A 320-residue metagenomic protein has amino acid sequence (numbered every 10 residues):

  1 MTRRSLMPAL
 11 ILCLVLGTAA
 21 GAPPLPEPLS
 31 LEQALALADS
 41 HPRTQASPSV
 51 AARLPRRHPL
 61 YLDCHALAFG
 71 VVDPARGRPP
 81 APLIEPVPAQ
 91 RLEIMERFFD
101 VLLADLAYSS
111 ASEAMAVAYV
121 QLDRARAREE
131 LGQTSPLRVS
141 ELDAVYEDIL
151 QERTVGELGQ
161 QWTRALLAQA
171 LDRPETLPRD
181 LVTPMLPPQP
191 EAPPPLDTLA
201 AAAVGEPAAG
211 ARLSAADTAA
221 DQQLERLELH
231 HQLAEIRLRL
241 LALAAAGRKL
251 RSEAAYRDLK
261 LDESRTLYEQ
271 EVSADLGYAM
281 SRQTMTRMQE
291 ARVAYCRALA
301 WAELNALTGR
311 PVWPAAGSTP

Functional and structural regions predicted by a protein language model:
M1-S5: Positively charged n-region of N-terminal signal peptides that target proteins for export
P8-G17: Bacterial N-terminal signal peptides
G21-S112, A118-L122, P136-V139, E147 (+2 more regions): Short flexible linkers and secondary-structure junctions
P23-L25, L29-L31, D39, P79 (+5 more regions): Acidic, low-complexity, intrinsically disordered peripheral segments
A38-T44, A203-A208, R310: Short loop-to-helix capping motifs
A46-S47, D63-V87, S112, S135-L137 (+5 more regions): Sec/SRP-type N-terminal targeting helices
P86-V204, I236-G247, Y256, K260-E263 (+2 more regions): Periplasmic alpha-helical coiled-coil/stalk elements that build and connect Gram-negative outer-membrane
A274-T284, A316-P320: Short histidine
